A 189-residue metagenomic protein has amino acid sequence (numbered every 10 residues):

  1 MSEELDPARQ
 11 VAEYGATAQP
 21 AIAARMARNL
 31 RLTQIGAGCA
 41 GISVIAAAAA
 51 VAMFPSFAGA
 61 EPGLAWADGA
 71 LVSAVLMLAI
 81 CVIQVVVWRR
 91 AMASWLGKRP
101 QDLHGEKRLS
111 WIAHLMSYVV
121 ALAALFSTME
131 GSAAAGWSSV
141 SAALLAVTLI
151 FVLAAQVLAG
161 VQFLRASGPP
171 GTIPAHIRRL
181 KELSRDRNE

Functional and structural regions predicted by a protein language model:
M1-D6, A24-A47, V75-A79, A113-L115: Alpha-helical transmembrane segments of integral membrane proteins, especially early/N-terminal helices
M1-P20: Short, charged cytosolic
A18-A24, S94-A113: Short membrane-interface loop/juxtamembrane segments of multi-pass integral membrane proteins
C39, A70-I80, Q101-L122: Transmembrane alpha-helical segments of multi-pass membrane proteins
V44-A52, S117-F151: Alpha-helical transmembrane segments and their membrane-interface junctions in multi-pass membrane proteins
P62-I80, L144-I150: Alpha-helical transmembrane segments
L76-K98: Membrane-water interface of transmembrane alpha-helices
D102-W111, G160-E189: Cytosolic/matrix-facing juxtamembrane and C-terminal tails of multi-pass cellular membrane proteins
